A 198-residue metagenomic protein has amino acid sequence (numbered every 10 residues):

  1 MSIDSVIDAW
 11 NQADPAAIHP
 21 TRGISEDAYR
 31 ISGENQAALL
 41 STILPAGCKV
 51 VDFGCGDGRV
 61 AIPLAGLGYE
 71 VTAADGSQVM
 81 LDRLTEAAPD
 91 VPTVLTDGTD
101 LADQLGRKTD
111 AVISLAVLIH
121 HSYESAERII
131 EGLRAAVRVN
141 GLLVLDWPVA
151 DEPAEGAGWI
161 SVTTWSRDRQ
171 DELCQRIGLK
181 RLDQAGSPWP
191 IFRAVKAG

Functional and structural regions predicted by a protein language model:
M1-G47, D57-D103, H121-R128, G132 (+1 more regions): Class I (Rossmann-like) S-adenosyl-L-methionine-dependent methyltransferase catalytic domain, capturing the SAM-binding
G47, T109-D110: Local beta-strand N-terminus motif with an aromatic residue
F53: Conserved beta-strand/loop positions that form the S-adenosyl-L-methionine
G106: Short alpha-helical donor nucleotide-sugar binding micro-motif in glycosyltransferases
I113: A conserved beta-strand element that flanks and buttresses the S-adenosyl-L-methionine
A116-V117: Short catalytic micro-motifs in class I SAM-dependent methyltransferases
